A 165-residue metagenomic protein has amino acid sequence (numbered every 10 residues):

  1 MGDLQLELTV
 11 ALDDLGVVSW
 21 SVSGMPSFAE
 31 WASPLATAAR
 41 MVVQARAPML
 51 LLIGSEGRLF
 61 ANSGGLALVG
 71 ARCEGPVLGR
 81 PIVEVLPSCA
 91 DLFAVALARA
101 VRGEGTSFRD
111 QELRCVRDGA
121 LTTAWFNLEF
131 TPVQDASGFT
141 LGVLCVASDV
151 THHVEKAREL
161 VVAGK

Functional and structural regions predicted by a protein language model:
M1-P26: Non-catalytic interaction/Regulatory regions outside core domains
V18-M25, A67-V69, P76-S88: PAS-family sensory/regulatory domains
S27-S63, A67-L68, K165: Sensory modules in modular signal-transduction proteins
A29-S33, S88-L97, V101-Q134, F139-L141: Per-ARNT-Sim (PAS) sensory domains and their PAS-associated C-terminal
T37-M41, P48, L68, E84 (+2 more regions): Amphipathic alpha-helical regulatory segments at dimerization interfaces that relay allosteric signals between sensory
R46, G54, G103, F130 (+2 more regions): Short coil/turn motifs at helix boundaries and re-entrant loops, enriched in small/polar and proline residues
R58-L59, G75-P76, F126: Residues that recognize and position ribonucleotide moieties
Q134-K165: Sensory coupling linkers of modular signal transduction proteins
